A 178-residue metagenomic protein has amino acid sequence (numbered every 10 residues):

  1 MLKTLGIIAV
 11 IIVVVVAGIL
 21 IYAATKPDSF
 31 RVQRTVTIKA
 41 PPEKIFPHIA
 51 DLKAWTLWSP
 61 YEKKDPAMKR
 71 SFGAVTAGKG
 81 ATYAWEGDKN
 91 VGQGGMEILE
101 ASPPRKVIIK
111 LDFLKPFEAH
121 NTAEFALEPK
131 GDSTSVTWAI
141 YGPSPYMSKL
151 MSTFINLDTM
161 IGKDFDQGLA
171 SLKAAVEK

Functional and structural regions predicted by a protein language model:
L2-G6: Membrane-water interface of alpha-helical transmembrane segments
I7-S71: Hydrophobic ligand-binding cavity/cleft-lining segments
K26-D28, V75, D88-N90, K115-A119 (+1 more regions): A generic structural micro-feature
R31-Q33, V91-M96, E118-E124: Short, surface-exposed coil-to-beta transition loops
K44-W55, Y83, I98, I109 (+3 more regions): Hydrophobic pocket/interface hotspot
K53-G95, P104: Short beta-edge strand/loop motif at the mouth of beta-sheet-based domains
T56-P66, G95, L99-I108, K130 (+3 more regions): Eukaryotic helix-grip
E100, K110-K163, L172-A174: Beta-strand/loop substructures that line and gate deep hydrophobic ligand-binding cavities in soluble
